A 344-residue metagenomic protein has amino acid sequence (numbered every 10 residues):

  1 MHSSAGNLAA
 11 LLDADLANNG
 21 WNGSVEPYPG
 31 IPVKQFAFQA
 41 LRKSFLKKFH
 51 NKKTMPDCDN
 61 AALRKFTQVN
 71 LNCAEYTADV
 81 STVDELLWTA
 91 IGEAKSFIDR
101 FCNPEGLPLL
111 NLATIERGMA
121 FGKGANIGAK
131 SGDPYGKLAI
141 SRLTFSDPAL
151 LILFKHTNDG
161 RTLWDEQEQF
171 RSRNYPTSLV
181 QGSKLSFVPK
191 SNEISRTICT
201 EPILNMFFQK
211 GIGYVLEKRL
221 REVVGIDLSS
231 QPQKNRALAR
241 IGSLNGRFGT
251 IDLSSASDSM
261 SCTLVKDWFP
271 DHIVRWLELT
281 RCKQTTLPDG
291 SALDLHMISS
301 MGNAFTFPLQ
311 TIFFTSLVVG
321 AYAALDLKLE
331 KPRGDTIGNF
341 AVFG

Functional and structural regions predicted by a protein language model:
M1-D15, I152-F343: Core nucleotidyl-transferase/polymerase catalytic module
M1-S186: Non-catalytic, polymerase-adjacent accessory regions of viral genome-replication enzymes
